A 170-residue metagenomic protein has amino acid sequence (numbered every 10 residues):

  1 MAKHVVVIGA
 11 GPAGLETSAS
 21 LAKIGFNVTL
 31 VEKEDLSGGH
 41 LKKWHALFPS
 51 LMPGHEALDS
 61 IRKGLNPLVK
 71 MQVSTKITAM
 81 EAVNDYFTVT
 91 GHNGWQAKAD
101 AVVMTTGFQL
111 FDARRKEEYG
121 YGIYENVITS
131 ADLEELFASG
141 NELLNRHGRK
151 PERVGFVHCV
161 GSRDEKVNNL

Functional and structural regions predicted by a protein language model:
M1-G38, S74, M80, G107-L170: Rossmann-like dinucleotide/flavin-binding elements
H4-V6, A13, D59-F111: Feature captures the FAD/FMN-dependent oxidoreductase FAD-binding
L15-E16, A22, L51-P53, D85 (+1 more regions): Mixed-charge, polar/low-complexity N-terminal
I24, S37, L47, G64 (+2 more regions): Change "in soluble alpha/beta enzymes" to "in soluble alpha/beta proteins
V28, S50, T88-V89, A97 (+1 more regions): Intrinsically disordered, low-complexity regions enriched in small/polar residues
H40-L41, V83: Short Asp/Glu-rich motifs
K42-S74, E118-A131: N-terminal glycine-rich dinucleotide-binding loop that anchors FAD/FMN and/or NAD(P) in oxidoreductases
K43, M52, E56, Y86 (+4 more regions): Surface-exposed beta-strand edges and their flanking turn/coil or helix-capping segments
